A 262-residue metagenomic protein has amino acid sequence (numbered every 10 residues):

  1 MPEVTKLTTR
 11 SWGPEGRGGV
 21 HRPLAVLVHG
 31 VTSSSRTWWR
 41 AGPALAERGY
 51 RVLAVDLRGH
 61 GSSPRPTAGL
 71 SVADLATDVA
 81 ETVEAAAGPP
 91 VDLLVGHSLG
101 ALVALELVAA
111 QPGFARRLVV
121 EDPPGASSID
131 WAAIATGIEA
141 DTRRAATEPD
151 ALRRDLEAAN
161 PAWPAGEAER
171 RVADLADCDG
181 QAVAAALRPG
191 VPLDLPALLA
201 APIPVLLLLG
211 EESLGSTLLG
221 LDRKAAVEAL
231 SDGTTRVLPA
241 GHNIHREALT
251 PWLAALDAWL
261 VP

Functional and structural regions predicted by a protein language model:
M1-V26, E47-Y50, G88-P90, R116 (+2 more regions): Alpha/beta-hydrolase fold catalytic core
R10-P64: Conserved HGGG/HGGXW glycine-rich cap/lid loop of the alpha/beta-hydrolase fold
A76-V91: Conserved acidic catalytic loop of the alpha/beta-hydrolase fold
G96, G100, A104: Gly/Ala-rich beta-loop-alpha elbow adjacent to hydrolase catalytic centers
L105, A109, A115-T147: Flexible "cap/lid" loop of the alpha/beta hydrolase fold
I129-A133, A146-A201: Conserved alpha/beta-hydrolase catalytic His-Asp/Glu region
Q181-L230, P239: Conserved serine/cysteine hydrolase catalytic core
A240-L253: Catalytic histidine-centered segment of alpha/beta-hydrolase-like enzymes
